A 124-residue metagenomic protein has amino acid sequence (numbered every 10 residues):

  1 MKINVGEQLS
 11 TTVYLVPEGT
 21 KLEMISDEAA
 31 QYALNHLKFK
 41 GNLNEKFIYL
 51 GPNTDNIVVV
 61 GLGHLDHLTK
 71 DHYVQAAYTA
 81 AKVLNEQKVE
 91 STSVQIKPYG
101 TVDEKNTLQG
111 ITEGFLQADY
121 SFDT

Functional and structural regions predicted by a protein language model:
M1-T124: Glycine-/small-residue-enriched capping loops at alpha/beta junctions
